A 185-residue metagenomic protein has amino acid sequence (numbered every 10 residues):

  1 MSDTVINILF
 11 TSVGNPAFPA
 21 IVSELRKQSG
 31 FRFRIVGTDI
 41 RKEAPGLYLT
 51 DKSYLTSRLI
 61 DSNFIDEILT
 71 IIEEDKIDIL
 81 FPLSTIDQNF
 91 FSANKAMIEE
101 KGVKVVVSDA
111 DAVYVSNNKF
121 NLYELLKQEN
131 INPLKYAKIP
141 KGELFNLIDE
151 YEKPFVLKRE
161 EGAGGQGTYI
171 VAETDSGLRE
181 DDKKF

Functional and structural regions predicted by a protein language model:
M1-V106: ATP-binding N-terminal substructure of ATP-dependent carboxylate-amine bond-forming enzymes
L47, F64-D66, S108, Y114-K119 (+1 more regions): Short, charged, surface-exposed secondary-structure boundary motifs
K52-T56, I98-E100, L122-L125, E152-F155 (+1 more regions): Short, hinge-like loop/turn segments at secondary-structure boundaries
N63, L144-N146, D175-R179: Short, conserved charged micro-motifs
V103, A110-K135, I139-E150: Glycine-/Pro-rich loop/turn segments that contact NAD(P) or position catalytic residues in Rossmann-like domains
V105-S108, K158-R159: Short beta-strands and strand-loop turn motifs
P133-K138, P154-K183: Glycine-rich phosphate-binding loop of ATP-grasp-fold ATP-dependent ligases
